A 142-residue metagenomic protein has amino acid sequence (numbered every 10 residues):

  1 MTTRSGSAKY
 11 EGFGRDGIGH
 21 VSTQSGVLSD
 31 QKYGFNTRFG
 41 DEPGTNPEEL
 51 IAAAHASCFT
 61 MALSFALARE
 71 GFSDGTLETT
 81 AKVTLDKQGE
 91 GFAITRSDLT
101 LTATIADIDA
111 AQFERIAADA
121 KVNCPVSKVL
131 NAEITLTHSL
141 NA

Functional and structural regions predicted by a protein language model:
M1-A53, T60-A142: Extended beta-strand/beta-hairpin segments
